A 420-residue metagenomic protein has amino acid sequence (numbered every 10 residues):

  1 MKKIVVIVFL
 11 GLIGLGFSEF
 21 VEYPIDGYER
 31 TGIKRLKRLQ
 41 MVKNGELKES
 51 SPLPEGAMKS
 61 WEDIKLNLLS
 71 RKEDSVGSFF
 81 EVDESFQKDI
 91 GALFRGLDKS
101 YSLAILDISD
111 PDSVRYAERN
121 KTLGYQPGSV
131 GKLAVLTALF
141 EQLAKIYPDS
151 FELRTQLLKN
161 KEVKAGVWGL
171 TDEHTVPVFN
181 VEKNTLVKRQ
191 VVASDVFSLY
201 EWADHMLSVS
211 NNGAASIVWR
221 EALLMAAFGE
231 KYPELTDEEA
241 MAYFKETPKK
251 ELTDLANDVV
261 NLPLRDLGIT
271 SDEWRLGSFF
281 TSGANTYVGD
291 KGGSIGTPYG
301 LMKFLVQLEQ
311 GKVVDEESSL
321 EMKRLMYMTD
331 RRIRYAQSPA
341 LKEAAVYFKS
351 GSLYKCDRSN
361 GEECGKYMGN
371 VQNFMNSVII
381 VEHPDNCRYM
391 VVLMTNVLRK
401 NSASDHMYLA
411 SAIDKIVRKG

Functional and structural regions predicted by a protein language model:
I4-I13: Sec-dependent N-terminal signal peptides
F17-Q87, P248, G277-G420: Structured C-terminal helix/loop/strand segments within mature extracytoplasmic catalytic/sensor domains
L69-D89, L93, F151-M302, Q307: Active-site-adjacent helix/loop patches that line small-molecule binding or acyl-intermediate pockets
R95, L136-P148, L207-N212, W219-A227 (+6 more regions): Sec-exported extracytoplasmic/periplasmic mature domains
R95-Y125: Short, conserved catalytic-motif segment at the N-terminal edge
L106-S109, M206-S210, V218-E221, L325 (+2 more regions): Active-site-proximal beta-strand/loop segments in catalytic clefts of secreted hydrolases
L106-Y116, V135-E141, D385: Short, glycine-anchored, charge-dense loop/turn motifs used at functional sites
Q126-L153, V163, L301, V391: Active-site SXXK
